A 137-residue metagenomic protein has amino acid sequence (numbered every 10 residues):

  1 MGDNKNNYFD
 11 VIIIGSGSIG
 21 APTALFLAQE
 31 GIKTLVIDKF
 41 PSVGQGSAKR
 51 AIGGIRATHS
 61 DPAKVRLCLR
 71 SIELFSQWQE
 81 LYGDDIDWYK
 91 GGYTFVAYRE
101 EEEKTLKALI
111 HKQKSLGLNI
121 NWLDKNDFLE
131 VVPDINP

Functional and structural regions predicted by a protein language model:
D3-I19, L35: Beta1/beta-strand and adjacent pyrophosphate-binding region of the FAD-binding site in flavoprotein oxidoreductases
D3-N6, A28, W88: Short, flexible hinge/linker loops that cap or flank conserved catalytic cores
Y8-F9, G31-I32, G91, L118: Short coil/turn connectors at secondary-structure junctions
F26, Q45, D85-D87: Short secondary-structure boundary/capping segments within folded domains
A28-A48: Glycine-rich FAD pyrophosphate-binding loop
I52-V131: Dinucleotide-binding Rossmann-like beta1-alpha1 core, especially the glycine-rich loop that anchors the ADP
D134-P137: Short, intrinsically disordered, charge-balanced linker/junction segments flanking boundaries in proteins
